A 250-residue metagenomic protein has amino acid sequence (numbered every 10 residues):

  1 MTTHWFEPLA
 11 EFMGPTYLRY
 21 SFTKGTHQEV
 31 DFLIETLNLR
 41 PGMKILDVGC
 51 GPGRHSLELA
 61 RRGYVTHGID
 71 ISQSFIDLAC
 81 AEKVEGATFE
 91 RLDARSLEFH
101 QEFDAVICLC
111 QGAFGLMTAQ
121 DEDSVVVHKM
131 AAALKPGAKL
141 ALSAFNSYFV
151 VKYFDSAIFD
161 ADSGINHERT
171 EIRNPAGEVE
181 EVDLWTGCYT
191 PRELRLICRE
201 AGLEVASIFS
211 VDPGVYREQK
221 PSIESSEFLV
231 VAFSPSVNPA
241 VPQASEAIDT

Functional and structural regions predicted by a protein language model:
M1-M43: Conserved class I S-adenosyl-L-methionine
V48: Conserved beta-strand/loop positions that form the S-adenosyl-L-methionine
G53-S96: Class I SAM-dependent methyltransferase SAM/SAH-binding core
E98-A105: A short acidic, Gly/Pro-enriched loop at the edge of an enzyme's catalytic core that lines a small-molecule cofactor
I107-L109: A conserved beta-strand element that flanks and buttresses the S-adenosyl-L-methionine
E122-P136: A short glycine-rich, Lys/Arg-flanked "PGG" loop and its adjoining helix->strand segment in the class I
G137, A141-R199: SAM-dependent methyltransferase
E193, I197-T250: C-terminal lobe and adjacent flexible extensions of AdoMet/dcAdoMet transferase-like proteins
